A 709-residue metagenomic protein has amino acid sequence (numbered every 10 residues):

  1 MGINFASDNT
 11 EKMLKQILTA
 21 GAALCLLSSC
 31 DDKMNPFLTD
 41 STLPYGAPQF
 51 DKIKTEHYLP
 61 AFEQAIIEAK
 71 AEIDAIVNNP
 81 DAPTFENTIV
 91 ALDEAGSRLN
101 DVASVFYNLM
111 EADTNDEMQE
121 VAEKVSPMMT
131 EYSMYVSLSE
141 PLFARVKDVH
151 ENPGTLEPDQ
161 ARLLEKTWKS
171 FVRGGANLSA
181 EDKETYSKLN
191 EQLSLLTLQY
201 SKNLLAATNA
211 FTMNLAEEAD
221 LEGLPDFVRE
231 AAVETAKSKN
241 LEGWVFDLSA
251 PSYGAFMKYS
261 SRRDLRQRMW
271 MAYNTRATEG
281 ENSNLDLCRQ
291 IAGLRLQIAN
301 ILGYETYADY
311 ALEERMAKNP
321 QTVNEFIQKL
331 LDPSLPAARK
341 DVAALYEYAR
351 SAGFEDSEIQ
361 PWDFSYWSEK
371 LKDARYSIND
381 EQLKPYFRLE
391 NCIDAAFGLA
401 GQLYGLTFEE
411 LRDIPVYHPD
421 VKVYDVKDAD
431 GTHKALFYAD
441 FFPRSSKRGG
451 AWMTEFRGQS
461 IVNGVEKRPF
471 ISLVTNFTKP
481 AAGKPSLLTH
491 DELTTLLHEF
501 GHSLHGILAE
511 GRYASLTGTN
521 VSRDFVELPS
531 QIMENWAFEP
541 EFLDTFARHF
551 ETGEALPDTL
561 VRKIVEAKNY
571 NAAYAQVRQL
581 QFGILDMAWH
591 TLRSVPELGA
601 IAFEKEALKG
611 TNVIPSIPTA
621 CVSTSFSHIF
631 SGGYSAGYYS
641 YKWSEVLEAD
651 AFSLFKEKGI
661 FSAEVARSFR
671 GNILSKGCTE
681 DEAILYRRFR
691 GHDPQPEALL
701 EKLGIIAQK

Functional and structural regions predicted by a protein language model:
M1-M13: N-terminal secretory signal peptides that target proteins for export/translocation
M13-A20: Sec-dependent signal peptide recognition, specifically the positively charged N-region followed immediately by
L27-S29: C-terminal motif of bacterial Sec signal peptides marking the signal peptidase cleavage site
K33-H57, Q64, G243, A374 (+9 more regions): C-terminal, non-catalytic "cap/extension" segments appended to globular domains
K33-L224: N-terminal helix-rich structural modules
T42-H57, F106-V125, K147-K188, D247-D286 (+7 more regions): Short His/Asp/Glu-rich catalytic/ion-coordination signatures at enzyme active sites or charged loops
L163-L164, K202, A207-D247, L294 (+5 more regions): Active-site-proximal, well-structured secondary-structure segments within enzyme catalytic domains
T478-L496: Short pre-active-site segment immediately N-terminal to the catalytic Zn-binding motif
